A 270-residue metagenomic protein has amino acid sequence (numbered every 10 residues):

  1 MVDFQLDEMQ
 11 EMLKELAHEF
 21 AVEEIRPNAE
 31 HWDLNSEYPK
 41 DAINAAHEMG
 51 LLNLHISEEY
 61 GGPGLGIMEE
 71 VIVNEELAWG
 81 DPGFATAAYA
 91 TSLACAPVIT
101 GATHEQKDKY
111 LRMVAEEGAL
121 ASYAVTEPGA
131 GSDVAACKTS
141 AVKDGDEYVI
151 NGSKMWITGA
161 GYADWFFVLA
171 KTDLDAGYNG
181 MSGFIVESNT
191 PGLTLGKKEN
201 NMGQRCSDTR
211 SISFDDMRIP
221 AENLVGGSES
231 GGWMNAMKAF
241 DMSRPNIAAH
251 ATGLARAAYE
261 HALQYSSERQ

Functional and structural regions predicted by a protein language model:
V2-L13, W79, L193-Q270: Glycine-rich beta->alpha junctions and the first turn(s) of the following alpha-helix
E48-G118, T158-W165, G177: Internal helix-loop-helix
G50, N74-A78, A170, V186-P191 (+1 more regions): Short Ser/Thr-interspersed hydrophobic loop/turn segments at strand-loop and sheet-helix junctions that line or gate
G64-N74, D133-C137, S213, I219: Structural signature of FAD isoalloxazine-binding scaffolds in flavoprotein oxidoreductases
E117-V125: A short, Trp-centered hydrophobic/proline-enriched beta-strand micro-motif
A130-D133, Y148: Hydrophobic, small-residue-rich alpha-helical packing segments that form membrane-like cores
T139-V142: A structural signal for short hydrophobic beta-strand segments in well-ordered beta-sheet cores
E147, N151-G196: A short core secondary-structure module
